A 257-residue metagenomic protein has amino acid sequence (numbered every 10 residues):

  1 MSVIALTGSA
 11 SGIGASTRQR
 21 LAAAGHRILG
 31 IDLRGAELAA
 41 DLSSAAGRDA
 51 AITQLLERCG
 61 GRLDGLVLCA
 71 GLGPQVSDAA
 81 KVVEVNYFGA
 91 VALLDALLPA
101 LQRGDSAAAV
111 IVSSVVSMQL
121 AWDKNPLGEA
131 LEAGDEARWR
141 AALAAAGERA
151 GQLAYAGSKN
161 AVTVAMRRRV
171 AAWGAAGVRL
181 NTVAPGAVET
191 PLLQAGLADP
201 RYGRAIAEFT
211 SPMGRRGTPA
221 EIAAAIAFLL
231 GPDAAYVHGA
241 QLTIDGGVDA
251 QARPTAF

Functional and structural regions predicted by a protein language model:
M1-L29: Canonical Rossmann dinucleotide-binding motif of NAD(H)/NADP(H)-dependent dehydrogenases/reductases, specifically
L33-G47: Rossmann-fold cofactor-recognition segment
S43-G60: Conserved Rossmann-fold cofactor-binding substructure of NAD(P)-dependent oxidoreductases
L72-V76, Q102-A175, A187: Catalytic loop of short-chain dehydrogenase/reductase
G147-Q152, Y202-A220: Catalytic Tyr-x(3-8)-Lys segment
A184-A195: Short, flexible catalytic-loop segment of classical short-chain dehydrogenase/reductase
R215-I244, D249: C-terminal substrate-recognition "lid" of short-chain dehydrogenase/reductases
